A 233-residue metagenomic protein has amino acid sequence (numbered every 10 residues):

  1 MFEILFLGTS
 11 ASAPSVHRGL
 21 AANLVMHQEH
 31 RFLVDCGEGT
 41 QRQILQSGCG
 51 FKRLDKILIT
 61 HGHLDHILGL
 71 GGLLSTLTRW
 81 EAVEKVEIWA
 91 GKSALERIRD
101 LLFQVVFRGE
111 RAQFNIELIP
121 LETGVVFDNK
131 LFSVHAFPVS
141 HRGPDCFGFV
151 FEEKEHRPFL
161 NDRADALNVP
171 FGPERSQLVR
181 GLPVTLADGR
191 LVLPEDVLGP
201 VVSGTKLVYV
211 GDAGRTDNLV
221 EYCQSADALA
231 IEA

Functional and structural regions predicted by a protein language model:
M1-S47, K85, G148-F151, G199-V210 (+1 more regions): Conserved beta-strand hairpin/beta-sheet module of binuclear metal-dependent hydrolase folds, prominently
F2, E84, R111-E117, N129-K130 (+1 more regions): A short helix-to-beta-strand connector/capping loop
L5, W89, E117-E122, H135-F137: General small-molecule cofactor/ligand-binding pocket signal
V16, N129-Y209, A213-E221, A228: Active-site-proximal loop/helix segment associated with metal-binding centers of metalloenzymes
V34-G37, L54-G62, G91, V208-A213 (+1 more regions): Active-site neighborhood of phospho(di)ester-bond hydrolases with catalytic His/Asp-centered motifs
E38-W89, P120: Active-site metal-binding motif and surrounding structural segment of the metallo-beta-lactamase
R53, Q224-S225: Alpha-helix C-terminal capping/helix-to-coil transition sites in glycosyltransferase folds
A82-V86, G91-P120: Active-site neighborhood of divalent metal-dependent phosphoester bond hydrolases
